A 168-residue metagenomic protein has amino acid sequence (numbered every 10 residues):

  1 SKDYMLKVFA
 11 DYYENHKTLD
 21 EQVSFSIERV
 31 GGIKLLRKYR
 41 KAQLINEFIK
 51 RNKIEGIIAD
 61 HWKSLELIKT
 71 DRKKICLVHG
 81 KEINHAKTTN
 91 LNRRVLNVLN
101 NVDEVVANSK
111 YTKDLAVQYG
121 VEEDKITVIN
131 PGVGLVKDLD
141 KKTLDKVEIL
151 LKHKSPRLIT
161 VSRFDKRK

Functional and structural regions predicted by a protein language model:
K2-R37: N-terminal strand-loop element at the rim of the active site of nucleotide-sugar-dependent glycosyltransferases
V8, V128, T160-R163: A structural signal for the hydrophobic beta-strands that form the central parallel beta-sheet of Rossmann-like
Y12, Y111, G132: Carbohydrate-associated surface elements
R37-K41, R72-I75, G80-N101, L139-K142: Nucleotide-sugar donor phosphate/pyrophosphate-binding loop at the beta->alpha transition of glycosyltransferases
I57-I58, N101-S109: A short beta-strand/loop micro-motif in the catalytic core of glycosyltransferases that engages the nucleotide-sugar
A59-S64: Short His-centered aromatic/hydrophobic patch
A86-K87, V117, G132-K154: Acidic anion/phosphate-binding donor-loop and adjacent secondary structure in glycosyltransferase catalytic cores
L150-K168: Conserved donor-binding/catalytic core segment of Leloir-type glycosyltransferases
